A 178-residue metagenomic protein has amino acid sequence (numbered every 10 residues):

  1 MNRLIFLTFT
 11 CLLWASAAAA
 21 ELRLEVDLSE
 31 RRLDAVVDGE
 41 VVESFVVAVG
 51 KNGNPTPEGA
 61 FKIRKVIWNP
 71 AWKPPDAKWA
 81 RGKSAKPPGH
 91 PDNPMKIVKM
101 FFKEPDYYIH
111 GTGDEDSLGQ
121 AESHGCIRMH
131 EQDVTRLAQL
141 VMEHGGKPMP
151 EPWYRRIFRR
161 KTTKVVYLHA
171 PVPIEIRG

Functional and structural regions predicted by a protein language model:
I5-W14: Bacterial N-terminal signal peptides
A19-R64, W68-N69, P150-G178: Intrinsically disordered, low-complexity, Pro/Ser/Thr/Asn/Gly/Ala-rich spacer/linker segments adjacent to signal
E58, A77-G178: Exported/periplasmic cell-wall-interacting domains
N69-P70, D106: Short, charged/polar surface micro-motifs in flexible loops or helix N-caps
P70-A71, D116: Short, acidic Gly/Pro/Ser/Thr-rich loop/turn segments
A71-A77: Short acidic, Gly/Pro-enriched loop/turn segments at secondary-structure junctions
